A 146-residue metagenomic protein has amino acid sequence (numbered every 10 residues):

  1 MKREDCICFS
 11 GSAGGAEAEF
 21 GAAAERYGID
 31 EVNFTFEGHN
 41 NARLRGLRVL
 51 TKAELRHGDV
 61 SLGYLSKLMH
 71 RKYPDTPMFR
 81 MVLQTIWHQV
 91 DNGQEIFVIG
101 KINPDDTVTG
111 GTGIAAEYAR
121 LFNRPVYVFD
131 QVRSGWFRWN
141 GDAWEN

Functional and structural regions predicted by a protein language model:
M1-E145: Acidic/glycine-enriched connector segments
